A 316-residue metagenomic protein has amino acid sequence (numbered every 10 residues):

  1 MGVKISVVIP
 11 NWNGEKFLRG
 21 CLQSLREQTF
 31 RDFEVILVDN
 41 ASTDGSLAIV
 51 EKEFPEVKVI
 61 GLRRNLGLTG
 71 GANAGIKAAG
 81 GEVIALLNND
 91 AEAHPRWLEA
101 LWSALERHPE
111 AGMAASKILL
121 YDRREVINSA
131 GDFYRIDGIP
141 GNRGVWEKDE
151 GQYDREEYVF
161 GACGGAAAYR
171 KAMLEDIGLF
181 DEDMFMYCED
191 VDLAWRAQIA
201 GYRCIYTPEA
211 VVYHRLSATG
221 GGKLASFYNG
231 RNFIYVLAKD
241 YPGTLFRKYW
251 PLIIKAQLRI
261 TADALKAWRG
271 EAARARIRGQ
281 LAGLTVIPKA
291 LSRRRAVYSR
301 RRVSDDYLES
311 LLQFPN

Functional and structural regions predicted by a protein language model:
K4-S6, E34, D192: Cell-envelope/extracellular polymer assembly enzymes that use nucleotide-activated donors
Q23-D32: Short, acidic, metal-binding catalytic loop of nucleotide-sugar glycosyltransferases
G61-A79, N89, A100: Glycine-rich, basic loop-to-helix element that forms the pyrophosphate-binding segment of sugar-nucleotide handling
I84: Short aromatic/hydrophobic "clamp" motif used to bind/position activated sugar donors
A91-R135, I139: Conserved donor NDP-sugar-binding/catalytic core segment of glycosyltransferases
V126-I127, I136-G141, E147-A172, V191-L193 (+1 more regions): A recurrent flexible, glycine/aromatic-enriched loop bordering the glycosyltransferase active site that acts as
F160-V211: A short, conserved alpha-helix in the catalytic core of glycosyltransferases
C204-S292, D305, E309: Active-site-adjacent helix/loop segment of glycosyltransferases that harbors family-specific signature motifs
